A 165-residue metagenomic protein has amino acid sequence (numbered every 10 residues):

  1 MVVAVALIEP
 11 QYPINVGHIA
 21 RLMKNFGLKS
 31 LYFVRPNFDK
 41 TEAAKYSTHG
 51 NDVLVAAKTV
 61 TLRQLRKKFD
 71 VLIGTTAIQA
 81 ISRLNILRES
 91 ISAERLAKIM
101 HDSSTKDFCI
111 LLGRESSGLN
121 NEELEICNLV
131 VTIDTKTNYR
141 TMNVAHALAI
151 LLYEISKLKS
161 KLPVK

Functional and structural regions predicted by a protein language model:
M1-K165: Post-transcriptional modification and biogenesis factors for structured RNAs of the translation apparatus
